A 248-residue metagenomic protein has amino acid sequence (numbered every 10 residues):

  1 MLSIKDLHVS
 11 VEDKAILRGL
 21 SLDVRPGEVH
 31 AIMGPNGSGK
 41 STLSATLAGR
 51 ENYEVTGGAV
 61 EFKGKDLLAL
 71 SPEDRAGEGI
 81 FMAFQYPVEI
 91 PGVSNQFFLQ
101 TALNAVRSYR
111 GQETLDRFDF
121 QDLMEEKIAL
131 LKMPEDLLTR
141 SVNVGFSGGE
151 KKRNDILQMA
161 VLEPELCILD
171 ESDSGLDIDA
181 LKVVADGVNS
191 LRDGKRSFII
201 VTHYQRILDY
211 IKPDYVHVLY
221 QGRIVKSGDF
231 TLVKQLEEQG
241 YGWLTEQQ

Functional and structural regions predicted by a protein language model:
L2-I4, L17-G19: Conserved structural motif at the start of ABC-family nucleotide-binding domains
K14-A15, D74, K182: Short coil-to-beta microelement around the adenine-binding A-loop and adjacent beta1/P-loop entry of ABC ATPase
M33-P35: The feature captures the beta-strand-to-loop junction immediately N-terminal to the Walker
A59-R75, N143: ABC ATPase NBD Q-loop/coupling interface
V88-E165: ABC-family P-loop ATPase nucleotide-binding domains
I168-S172, D179: Walker B catalytic motif
Y210, Y215, L219, R223-E246: Conserved beta-strand-loop-alpha-helix hinge in the C-terminal portion of ABC ATPase nucleotide-binding domains
